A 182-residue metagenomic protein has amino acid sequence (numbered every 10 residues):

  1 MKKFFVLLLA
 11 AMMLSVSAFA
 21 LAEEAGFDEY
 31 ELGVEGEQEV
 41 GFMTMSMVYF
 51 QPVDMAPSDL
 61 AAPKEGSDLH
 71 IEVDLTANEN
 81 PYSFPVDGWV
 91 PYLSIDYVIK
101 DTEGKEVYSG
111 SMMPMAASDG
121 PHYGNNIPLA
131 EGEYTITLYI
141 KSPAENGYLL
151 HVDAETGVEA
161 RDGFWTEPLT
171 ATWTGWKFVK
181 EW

Functional and structural regions predicted by a protein language model:
M1-F4: Positively charged n-region of N-terminal signal peptides that target proteins for export
L8-V16: Bacterial N-terminal signal peptides
E23-P63: Short, compositionally biased P/S/T/A/G/V-rich stretches that sit at domain boundaries
A56, L69-G88: Short amphipathic, basic-aromatic surface patches that mediate peripheral association with negatively charged
Y108-A116: Solvent-exposed serine/threonine-rich low-complexity stretches and specific carbohydrate-binding patches
P121-P128: Exposed aromatic-hydrophobic patches
G132-Y139: A short tyrosine-centered beta-strand micro-motif
K141-V152: Short acidic/polar inter-strand loop motif in beta-rich domains
